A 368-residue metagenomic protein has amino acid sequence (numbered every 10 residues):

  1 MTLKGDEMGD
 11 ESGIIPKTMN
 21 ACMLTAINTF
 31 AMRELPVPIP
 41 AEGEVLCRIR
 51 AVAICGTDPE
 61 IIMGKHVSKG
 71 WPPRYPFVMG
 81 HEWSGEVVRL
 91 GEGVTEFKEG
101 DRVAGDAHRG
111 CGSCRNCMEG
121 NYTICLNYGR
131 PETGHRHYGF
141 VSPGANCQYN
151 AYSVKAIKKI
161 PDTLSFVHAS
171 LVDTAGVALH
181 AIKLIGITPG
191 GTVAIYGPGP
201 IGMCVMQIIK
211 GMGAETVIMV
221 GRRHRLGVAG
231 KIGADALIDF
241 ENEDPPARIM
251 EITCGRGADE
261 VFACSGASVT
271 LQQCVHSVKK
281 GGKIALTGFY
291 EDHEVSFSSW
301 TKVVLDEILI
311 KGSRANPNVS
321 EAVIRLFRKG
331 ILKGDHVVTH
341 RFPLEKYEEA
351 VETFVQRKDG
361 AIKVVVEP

Functional and structural regions predicted by a protein language model:
T2-E82, Q148, Y152, E367-P368: Short N-terminal strand-loop motif that marks the start of NAD(P)H/FAD-dependent oxidoreductase cofactor-binding domains
T2-G5, G9-M19, Q272-H276, P317-P368: C-terminal hydrophobic helical "lid"/dimerization subdomain of Rossmann-like NAD(P)H-dependent oxidoreductases
P36-V52, V67-M118, P161-T163: Glycine-rich beta-strand-centered segment in the early N-terminal region that forms part of a ligand/cofactor-binding
C55, D106-I157: Cysteine-cluster motifs in flexible loop/terminal segments that predominantly coordinate metals
K155, P161-E243, A247: Mid-domain Rossmann-like dinucleotide-binding core that forms the NAD(H)/NADP(H) cofactor-binding site
A214, D235, A267-I331, P368: Glycine-rich phosphate-binding loop and adjacent beta-alpha segment of Rossmann(oid) nucleotide-cofactor-binding
P245-G255: Short amphipathic alpha-helix with an adjacent loop that forms part of the alpha/beta core around
